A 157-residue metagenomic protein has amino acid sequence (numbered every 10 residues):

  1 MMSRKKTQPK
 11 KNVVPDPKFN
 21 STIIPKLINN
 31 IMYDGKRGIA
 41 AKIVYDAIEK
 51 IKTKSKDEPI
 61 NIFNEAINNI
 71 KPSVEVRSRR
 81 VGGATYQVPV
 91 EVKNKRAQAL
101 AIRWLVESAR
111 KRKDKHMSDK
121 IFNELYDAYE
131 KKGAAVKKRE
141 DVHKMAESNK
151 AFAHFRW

Functional and structural regions predicted by a protein language model:
M1-D34, G38, Y45-W157: Strongly charged
